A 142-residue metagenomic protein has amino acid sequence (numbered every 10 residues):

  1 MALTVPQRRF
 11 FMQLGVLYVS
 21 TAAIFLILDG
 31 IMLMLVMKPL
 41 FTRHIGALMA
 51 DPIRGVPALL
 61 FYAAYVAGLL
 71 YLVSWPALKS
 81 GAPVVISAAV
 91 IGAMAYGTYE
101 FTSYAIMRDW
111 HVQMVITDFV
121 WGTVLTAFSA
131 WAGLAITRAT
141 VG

Functional and structural regions predicted by a protein language model:
M1-F11: Short, Lys/Arg-enriched N-terminal segments with co-localized hydrophobic residues within the first ~10-30 amino acids
F10-G142: Juxtamembrane/disordered regions of integral membrane proteins
